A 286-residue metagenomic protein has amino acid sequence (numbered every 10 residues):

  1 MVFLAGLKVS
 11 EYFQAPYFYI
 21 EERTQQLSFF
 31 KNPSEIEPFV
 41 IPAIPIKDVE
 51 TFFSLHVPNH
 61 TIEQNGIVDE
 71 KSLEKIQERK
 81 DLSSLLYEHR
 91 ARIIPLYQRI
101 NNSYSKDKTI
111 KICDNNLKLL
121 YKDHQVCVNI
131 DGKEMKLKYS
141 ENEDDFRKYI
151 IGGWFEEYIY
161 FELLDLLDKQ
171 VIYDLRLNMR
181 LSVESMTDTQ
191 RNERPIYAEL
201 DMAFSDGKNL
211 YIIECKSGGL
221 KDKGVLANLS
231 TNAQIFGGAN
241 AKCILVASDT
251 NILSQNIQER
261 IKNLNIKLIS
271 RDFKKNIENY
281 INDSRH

Functional and structural regions predicted by a protein language model:
M1, I20, V246-D249: Short His-Asn-centered micro-motif
V2-F3, E157: Conserved glycosyltransferase catalytic-site signature
F3-L73: Mixed-charge intrinsically disordered linker/loop segments at interdomain junctions
T51-H286: Intrinsically disordered, low-complexity Ser/Thr/Pro/Gly-rich regulatory segments
